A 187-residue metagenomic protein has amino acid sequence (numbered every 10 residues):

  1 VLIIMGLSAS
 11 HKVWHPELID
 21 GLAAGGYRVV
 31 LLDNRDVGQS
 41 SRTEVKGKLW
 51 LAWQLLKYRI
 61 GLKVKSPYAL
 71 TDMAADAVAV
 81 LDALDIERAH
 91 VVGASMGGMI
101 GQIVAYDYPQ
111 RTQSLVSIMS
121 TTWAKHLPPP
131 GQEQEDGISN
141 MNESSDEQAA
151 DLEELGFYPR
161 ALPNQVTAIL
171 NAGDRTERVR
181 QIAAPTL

Functional and structural regions predicted by a protein language model:
V1-Y58: Conserved HGGG/HGGXW glycine-rich cap/lid loop of the alpha/beta-hydrolase fold
M5, A89, G93-S95: Conserved alpha/beta-hydrolase "nucleophile elbow" surrounding the catalytic nucleophile
R28, E87-H90, R111-S114: Structural signature of beta-strand start/N-cap positions in the alpha/beta core of ABC transporter nucleotide-binding
L56-Y68, D146-E154: Short glycine/proline- and acidic residue-enriched helix-loop micro-motifs that form flexible lids or anion-recognition
R59, V64-P67, T71-A89: Conserved acidic catalytic loop of the alpha/beta-hydrolase fold
M99-D107, Q113-N142: Flexible "cap/lid" loop of the alpha/beta hydrolase fold
P130-A172: The alpha/beta-hydrolase serine catalytic core
T167-L187: Conserved serine/cysteine hydrolase catalytic core
